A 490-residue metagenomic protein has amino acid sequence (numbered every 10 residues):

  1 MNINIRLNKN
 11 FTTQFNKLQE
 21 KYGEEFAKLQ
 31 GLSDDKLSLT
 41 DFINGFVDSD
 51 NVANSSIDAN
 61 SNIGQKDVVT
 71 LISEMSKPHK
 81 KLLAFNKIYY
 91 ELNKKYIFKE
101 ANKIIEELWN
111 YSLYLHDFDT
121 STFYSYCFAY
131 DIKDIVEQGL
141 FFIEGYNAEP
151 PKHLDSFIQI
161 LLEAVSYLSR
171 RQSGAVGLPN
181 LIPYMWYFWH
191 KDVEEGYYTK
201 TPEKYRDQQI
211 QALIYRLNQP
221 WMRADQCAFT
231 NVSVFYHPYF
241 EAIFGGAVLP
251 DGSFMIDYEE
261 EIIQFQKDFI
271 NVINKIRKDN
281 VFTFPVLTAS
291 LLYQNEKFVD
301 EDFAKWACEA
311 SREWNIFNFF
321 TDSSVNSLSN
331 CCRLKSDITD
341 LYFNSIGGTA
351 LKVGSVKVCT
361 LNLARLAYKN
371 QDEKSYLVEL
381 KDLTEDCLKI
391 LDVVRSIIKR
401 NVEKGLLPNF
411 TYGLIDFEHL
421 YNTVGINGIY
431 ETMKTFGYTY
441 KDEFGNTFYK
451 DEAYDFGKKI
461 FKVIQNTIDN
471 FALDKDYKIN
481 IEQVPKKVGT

Functional and structural regions predicted by a protein language model:
I3-H419, T439, G445-K450, Y454-T490: Conserved catalytic cores of very large enzyme subunits
P183, N422-T435: Contiguous, well-ordered alpha-helical segments that form the cores/surfaces of helical PPI scaffolds
